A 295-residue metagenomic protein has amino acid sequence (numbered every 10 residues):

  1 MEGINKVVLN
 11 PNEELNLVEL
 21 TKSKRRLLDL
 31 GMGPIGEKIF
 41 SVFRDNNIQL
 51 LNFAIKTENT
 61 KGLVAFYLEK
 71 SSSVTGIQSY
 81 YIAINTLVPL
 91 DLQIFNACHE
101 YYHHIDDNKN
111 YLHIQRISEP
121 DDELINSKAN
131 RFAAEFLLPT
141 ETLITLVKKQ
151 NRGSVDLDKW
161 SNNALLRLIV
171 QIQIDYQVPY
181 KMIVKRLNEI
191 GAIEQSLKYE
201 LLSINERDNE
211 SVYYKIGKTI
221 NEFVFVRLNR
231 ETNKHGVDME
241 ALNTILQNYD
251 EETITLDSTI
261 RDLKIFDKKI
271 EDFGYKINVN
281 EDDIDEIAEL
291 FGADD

Functional and structural regions predicted by a protein language model:
M1-D295: Active-site hotspot residues in diverse enzymes, especially metal/ion-binding acidic/histidine motifs
